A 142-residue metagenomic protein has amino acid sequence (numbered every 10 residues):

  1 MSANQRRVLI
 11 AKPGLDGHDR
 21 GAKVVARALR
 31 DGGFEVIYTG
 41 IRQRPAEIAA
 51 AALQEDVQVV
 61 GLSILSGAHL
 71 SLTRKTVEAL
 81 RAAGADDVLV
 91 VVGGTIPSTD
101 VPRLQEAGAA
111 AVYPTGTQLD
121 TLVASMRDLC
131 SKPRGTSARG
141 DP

Functional and structural regions predicted by a protein language model:
M1-Q5, A85: Short, flexible coil/linker segments at domain boundaries that flank nucleotide/cofactor-interacting
K12-G14: Residue-level signal for short, function-critical loop segments
A22-L129: Cofactor-cradling patches in redox/metallo enzymes
D128-P142: The C-terminal output helix
